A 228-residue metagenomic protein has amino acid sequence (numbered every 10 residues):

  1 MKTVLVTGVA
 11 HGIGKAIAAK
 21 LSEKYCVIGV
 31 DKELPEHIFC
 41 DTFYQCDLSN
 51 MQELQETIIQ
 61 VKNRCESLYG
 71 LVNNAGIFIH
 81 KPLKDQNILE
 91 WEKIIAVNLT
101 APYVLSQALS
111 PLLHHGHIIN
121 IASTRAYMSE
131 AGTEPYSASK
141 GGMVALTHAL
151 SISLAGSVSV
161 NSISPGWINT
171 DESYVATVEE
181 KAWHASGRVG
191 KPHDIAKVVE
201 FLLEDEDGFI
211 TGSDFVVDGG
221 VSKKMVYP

Functional and structural regions predicted by a protein language model:
A10-H11: Conserved glycine-rich cofactor-binding loop
P82-L83, E90-E92, E180-K181: Substrate-binding pocket helix/loop in short-chain dehydrogenase/reductase
S106, S139, T147: Active-site helix of classical SDR
P111, S151-G156, G208: Alpha-helical segment proximal to the catalytic Tyr-Lys
S123: Residue(s) in the substrate-gating loop at a strand-loop-helix junction that position the organic substrate next
M128, E200, T211-P228: Short C-terminal tail/terminal secondary-structure segment of NAD(P)H-dependent dehydrogenase/reductase domains
H184-I195, E206: A conserved structural motif in NAD(P)-dependent oxidoreductases
